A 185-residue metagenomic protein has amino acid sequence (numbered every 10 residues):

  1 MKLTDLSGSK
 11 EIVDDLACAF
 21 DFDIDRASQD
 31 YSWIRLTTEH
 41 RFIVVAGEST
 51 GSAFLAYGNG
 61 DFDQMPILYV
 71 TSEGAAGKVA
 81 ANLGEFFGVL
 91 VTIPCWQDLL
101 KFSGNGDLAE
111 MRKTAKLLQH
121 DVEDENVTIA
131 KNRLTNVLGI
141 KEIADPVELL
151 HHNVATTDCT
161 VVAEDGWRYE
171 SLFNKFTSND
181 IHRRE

Functional and structural regions predicted by a protein language model:
M1-G74, V122-E185: A surface-exposed partner-binding patch
I67-E110: Compact, glycine/acidic-enriched structural inserts
D98-R133: Hydrophobic alpha-helical interaction segments
